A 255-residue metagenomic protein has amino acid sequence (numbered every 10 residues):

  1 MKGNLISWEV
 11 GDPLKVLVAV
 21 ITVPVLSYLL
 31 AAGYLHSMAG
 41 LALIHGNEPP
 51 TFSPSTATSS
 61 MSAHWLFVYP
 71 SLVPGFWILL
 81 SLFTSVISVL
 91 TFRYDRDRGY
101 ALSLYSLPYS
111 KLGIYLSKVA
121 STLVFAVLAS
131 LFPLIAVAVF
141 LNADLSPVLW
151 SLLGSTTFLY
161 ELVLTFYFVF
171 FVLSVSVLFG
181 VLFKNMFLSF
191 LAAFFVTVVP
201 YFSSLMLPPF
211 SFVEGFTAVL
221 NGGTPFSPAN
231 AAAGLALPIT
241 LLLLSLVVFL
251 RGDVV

Functional and structural regions predicted by a protein language model:
M1-V25, V181, V254: Aromatic- and glycine-rich beta-strand/loop motifs that create alpha-glucan
K2-E9, A236-V255: Junction motif at the cytosolic side of a transmembrane helix
W8, Y94, L107, A138 (+3 more regions): Transmembrane helix-loop junction
A19-T22, L116-S117, S189-A192: Hydrophobic core positions of alpha-helical segments in small-molecule transporters and transporter systems
P24-Y28, S121-T122, F194-V198, P238: Residue-level recognition of pore/gate-forming positions within transmembrane alpha-helices of multi-pass
S27-A42, E48-V86, L116-F183, F187 (+2 more regions): Secretory targeting signals
L30-G40, V181-V219: Transmembrane helix segments
T91-V124: Helix-loop-helix units of permease transmembrane domains in multi-pass membrane transporters, especially ABC
